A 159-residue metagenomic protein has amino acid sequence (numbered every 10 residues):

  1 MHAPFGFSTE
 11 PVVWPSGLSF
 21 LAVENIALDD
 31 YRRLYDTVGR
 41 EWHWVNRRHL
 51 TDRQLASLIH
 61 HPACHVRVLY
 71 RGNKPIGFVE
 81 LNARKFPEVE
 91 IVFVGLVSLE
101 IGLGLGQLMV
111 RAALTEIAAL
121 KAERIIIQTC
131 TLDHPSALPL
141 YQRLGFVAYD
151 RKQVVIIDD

Functional and structural regions predicted by a protein language model:
M1-E24: Acyl-donor-binding surface of acyltransferase catalytic domains
V23-N46: Helix-loop element at the rim of GNAT/NAT acetyltransferase active sites that forms part of the acceptor-substrate
R48-R53, I59-S98: A conserved beta-strand-loop-helix scaffold within acyl/acetyltransferase catalytic domains
H65, E123, V147: Short acidic/polar active-site loop segments enriched in Thr and Asp
V97-R111, L120, L132-S136: Conserved glycine-rich acetyl-CoA-binding loop
I101, I127-A137, V154-D159: Conserved beta-strand-loop-alpha-helix junction that forms the acyl-donor binding cleft
I117-T129: Conserved GNAT acetyl-CoA-binding A-motif
A137-Y141, F146: Conserved active-site tyrosine of GNAT-family acetyltransferases
